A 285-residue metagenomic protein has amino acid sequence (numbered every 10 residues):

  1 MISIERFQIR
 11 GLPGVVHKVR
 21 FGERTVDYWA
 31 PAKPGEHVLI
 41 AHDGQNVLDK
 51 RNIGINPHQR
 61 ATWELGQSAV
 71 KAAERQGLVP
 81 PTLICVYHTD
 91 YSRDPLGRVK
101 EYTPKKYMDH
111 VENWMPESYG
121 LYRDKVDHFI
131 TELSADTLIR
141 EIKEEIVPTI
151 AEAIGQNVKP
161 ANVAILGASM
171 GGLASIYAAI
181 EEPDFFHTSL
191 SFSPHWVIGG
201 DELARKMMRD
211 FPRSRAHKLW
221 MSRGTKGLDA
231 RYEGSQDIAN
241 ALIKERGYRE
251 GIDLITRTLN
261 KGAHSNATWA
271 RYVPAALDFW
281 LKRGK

Functional and structural regions predicted by a protein language model:
M1-K285: Non-catalytic cap/lid and distal C-terminal segments of serine-dependent acyl enzymes
